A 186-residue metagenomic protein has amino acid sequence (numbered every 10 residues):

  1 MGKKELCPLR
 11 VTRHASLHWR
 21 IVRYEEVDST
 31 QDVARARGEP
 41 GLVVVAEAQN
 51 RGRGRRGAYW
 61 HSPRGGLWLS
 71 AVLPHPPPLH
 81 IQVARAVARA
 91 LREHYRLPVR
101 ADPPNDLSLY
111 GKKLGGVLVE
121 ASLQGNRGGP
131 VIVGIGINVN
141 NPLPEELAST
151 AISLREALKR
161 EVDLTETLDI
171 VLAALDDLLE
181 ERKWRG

Functional and structural regions predicted by a protein language model:
M1-L97, G115, E161-V162: N-terminal lobe of the biotin/lipoate ligase/transferase fold
G2, S149, R185-G186: Oxyanion/phosphate-interacting regions
R20, R89-N126, G136: Acidic (Asp/Glu) carboxylate-rich active-site/surface patches
V45-E47, S70, D102, L118-E120 (+1 more regions): Short beta-strand segments
A48-R53, H61, D102, L107 (+1 more regions): Short glycine- and Lys/Arg-enriched binding-loop motifs that mark or flank ligand-binding interfaces
L73-H75, L123, V139, L158-R160: A generic structural motif
N126-A157: Short, acidic (Asp/Glu-rich) active-site segment that either coordinates a divalent metal cofactor
A157-G186: Conserved, helical-rich catalytic subdomain that frames metal- and/or nucleotide-binding sites in enzyme alpha/beta
